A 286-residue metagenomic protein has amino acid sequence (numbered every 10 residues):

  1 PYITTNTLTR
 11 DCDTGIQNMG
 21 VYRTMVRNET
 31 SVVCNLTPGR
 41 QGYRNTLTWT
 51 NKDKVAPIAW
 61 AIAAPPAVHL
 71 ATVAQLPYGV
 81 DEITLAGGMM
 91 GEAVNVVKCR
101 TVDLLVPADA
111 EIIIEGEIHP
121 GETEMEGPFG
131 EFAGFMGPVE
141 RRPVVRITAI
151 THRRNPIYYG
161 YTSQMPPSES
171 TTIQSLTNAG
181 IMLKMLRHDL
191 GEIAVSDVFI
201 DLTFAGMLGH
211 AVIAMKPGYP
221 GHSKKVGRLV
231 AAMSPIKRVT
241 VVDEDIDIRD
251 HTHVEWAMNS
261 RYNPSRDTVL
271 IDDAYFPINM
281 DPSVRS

Functional and structural regions predicted by a protein language model:
P1-A61: Internal mixed beta-strand/loop scaffold within catalytic domains of large alpha/beta enzymes
P65-S286: Charged, compositionally biased interaction regions
